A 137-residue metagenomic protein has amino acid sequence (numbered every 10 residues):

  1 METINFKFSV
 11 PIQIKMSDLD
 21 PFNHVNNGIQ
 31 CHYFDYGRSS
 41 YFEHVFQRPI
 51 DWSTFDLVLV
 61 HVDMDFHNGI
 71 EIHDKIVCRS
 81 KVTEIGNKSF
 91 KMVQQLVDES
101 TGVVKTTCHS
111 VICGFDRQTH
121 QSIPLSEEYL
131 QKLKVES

Functional and structural regions predicted by a protein language model:
M1-V77, T83-K91, Q95-S137: Terminal targeting signals and extreme-terminal segments of soluble enzymes
